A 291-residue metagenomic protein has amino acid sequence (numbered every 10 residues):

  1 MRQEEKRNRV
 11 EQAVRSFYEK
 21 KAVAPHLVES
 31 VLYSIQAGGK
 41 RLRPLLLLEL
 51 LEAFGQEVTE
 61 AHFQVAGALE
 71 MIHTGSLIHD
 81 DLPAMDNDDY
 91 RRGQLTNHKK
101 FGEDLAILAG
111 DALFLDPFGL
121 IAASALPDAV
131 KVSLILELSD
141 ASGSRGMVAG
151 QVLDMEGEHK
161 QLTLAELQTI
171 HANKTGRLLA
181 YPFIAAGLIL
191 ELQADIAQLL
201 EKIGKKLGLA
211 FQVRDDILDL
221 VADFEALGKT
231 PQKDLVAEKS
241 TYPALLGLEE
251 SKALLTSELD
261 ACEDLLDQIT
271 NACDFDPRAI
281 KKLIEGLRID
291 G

Functional and structural regions predicted by a protein language model:
M1-G291: All-alpha prenyltransferase/terpene-synthase fold signal
